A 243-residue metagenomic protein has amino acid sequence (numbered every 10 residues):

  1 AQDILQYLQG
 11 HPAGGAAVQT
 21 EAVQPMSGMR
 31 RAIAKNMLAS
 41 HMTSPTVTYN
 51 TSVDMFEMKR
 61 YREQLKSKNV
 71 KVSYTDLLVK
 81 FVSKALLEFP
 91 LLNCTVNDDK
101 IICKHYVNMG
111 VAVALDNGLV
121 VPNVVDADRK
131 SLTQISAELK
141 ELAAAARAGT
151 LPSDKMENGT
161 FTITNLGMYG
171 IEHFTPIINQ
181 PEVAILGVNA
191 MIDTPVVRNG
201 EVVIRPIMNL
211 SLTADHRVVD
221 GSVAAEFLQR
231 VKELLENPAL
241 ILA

Functional and structural regions predicted by a protein language model:
Q2-A243: C-terminal catalytic/motor cores of large multi-domain enzyme assemblies
